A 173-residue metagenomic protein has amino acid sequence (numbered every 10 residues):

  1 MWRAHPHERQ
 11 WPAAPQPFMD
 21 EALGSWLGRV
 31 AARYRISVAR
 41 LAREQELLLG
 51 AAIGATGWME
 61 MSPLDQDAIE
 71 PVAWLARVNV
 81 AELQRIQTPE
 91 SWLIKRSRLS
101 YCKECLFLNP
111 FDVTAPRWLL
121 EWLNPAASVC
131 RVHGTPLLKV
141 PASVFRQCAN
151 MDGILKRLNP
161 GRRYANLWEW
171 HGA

Functional and structural regions predicted by a protein language model:
M1-P110, P116, E121: A structured, charge-rich N-terminal accessory region that forms the first stable segment of a protein and links
A39, P125-A173: Domain-exit/linker segments immediately C-terminal to small folded modules
F107-F111, T135-L138: Short functional micro-motifs and their immediate structural scaffolds
V113-R117, V140-S143: A short secondary-structure junction signal
